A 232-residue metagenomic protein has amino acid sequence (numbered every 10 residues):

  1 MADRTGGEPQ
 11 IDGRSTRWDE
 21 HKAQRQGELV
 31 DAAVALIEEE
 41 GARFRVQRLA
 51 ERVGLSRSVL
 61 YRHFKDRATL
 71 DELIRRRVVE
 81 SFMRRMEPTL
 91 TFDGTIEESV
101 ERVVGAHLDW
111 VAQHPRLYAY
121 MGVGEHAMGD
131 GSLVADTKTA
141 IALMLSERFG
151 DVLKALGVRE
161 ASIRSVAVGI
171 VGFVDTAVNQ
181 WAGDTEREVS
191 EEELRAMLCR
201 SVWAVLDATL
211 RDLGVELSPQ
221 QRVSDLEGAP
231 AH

Functional and structural regions predicted by a protein language model:
M1-Q24, D93, R211-H232: N-terminal intrinsically disordered/low-complexity leader segments
M1-R52, T69-E72: Basic, helix-initiating cap at the start of DNA-binding domains
I37, A68-S81, M121-G122, T137 (+1 more regions): Alpha-helical DNA-contacting segments of helix-turn-helix folds
G54-F64: Short hydrophobic/aromatic patch on the recognition helix
R76-S99, A119-G122: Amphipathic alpha-helical linker/stalk segments
P88-Q113, I170, R195: Hydrophobic alpha-helical connector segments
R102, D109-M144, G157-E160, G183 (+1 more regions): Short secondary-structure transition hinges
G129-K154, R164-N179, E193-D207: Amphipathic alpha-helical packing segments from all-alpha helical-bundle domains
